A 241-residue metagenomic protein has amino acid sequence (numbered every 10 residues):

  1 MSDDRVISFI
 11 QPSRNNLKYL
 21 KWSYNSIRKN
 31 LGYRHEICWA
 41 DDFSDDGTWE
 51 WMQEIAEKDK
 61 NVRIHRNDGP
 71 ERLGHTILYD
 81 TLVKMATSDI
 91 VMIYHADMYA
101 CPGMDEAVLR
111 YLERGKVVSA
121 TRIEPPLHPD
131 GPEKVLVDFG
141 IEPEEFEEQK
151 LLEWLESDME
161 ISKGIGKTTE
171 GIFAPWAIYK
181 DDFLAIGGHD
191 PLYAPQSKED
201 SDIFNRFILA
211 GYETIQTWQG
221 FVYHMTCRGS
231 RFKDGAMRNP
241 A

Functional and structural regions predicted by a protein language model:
N25-R34: Short, acidic, metal-binding catalytic loop of nucleotide-sugar glycosyltransferases
D41-E50, Y99: A conserved acidic beta->alpha catalytic loop
D68-A86: Glycine-rich, basic loop-to-helix element that forms the pyrophosphate-binding segment of sugar-nucleotide handling
V91: Short aromatic/hydrophobic "clamp" motif used to bind/position activated sugar donors
G103-E144: Conserved donor NDP-sugar-binding/catalytic core segment of glycosyltransferases
P125, A194, T217-G235: Active-site donor/metal-binding and catalytic loop motifs of nucleotide-sugar-dependent glycosylation enzymes
E156-I178: A recurrent flexible, glycine/aromatic-enriched loop bordering the glycosyltransferase active site that acts as
E170-F173, L184-Q216, G220-V222: Donor nucleotide-sugar recognition loop
